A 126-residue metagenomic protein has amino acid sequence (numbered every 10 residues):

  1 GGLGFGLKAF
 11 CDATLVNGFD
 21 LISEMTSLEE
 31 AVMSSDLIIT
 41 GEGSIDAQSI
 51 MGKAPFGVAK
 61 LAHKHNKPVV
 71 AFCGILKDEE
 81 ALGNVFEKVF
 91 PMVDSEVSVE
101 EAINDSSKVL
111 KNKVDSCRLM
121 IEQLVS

Functional and structural regions predicted by a protein language model:
G1-S126: N-terminal loops that bind phosphate or other acidic moieties and the adjacent beta-alpha structural core
